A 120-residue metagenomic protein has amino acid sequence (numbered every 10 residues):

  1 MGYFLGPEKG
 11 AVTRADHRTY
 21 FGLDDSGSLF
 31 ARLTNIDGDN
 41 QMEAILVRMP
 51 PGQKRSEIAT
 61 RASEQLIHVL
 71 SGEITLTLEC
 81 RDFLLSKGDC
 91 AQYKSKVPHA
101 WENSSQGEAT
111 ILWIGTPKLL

Functional and structural regions predicted by a protein language model:
M1-T13: Short C-terminal boundary/hinge segments that cap the last helix of small helical domains
T19-E57, W113-G115, L119: A short glycine-rich, His/Asp/Glu-containing loop-to-beta-strand
S28, S86, S95-L120: Ligand-binding loop in jelly-roll beta-barrel domains
R48-M49, A59-L76: Short, conserved beta-strand element in jelly-roll/cupin
R55-T60, E102-S104: Short histidine-centered beta-strand/loop micro-motifs that create catalytic or ligand/metal-coordination sites
L66, E73-T75, D82, P98 (+1 more regions): Structural motif
E79-S95: Short acidic-glycine-tyrosine-enriched beta hairpin
